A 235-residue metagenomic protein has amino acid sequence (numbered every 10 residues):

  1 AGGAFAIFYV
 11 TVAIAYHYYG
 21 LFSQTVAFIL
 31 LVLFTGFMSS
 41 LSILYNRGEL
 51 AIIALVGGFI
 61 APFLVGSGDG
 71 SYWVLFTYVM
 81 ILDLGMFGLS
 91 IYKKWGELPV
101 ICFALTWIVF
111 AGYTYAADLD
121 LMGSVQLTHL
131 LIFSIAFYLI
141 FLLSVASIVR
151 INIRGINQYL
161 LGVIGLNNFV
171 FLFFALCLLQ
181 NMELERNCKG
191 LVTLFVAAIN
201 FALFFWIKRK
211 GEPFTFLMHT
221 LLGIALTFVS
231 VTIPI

Functional and structural regions predicted by a protein language model:
A1-I235: Alpha-helical multi-pass membrane segments and their bilayer interfacial helix-loop junctions
